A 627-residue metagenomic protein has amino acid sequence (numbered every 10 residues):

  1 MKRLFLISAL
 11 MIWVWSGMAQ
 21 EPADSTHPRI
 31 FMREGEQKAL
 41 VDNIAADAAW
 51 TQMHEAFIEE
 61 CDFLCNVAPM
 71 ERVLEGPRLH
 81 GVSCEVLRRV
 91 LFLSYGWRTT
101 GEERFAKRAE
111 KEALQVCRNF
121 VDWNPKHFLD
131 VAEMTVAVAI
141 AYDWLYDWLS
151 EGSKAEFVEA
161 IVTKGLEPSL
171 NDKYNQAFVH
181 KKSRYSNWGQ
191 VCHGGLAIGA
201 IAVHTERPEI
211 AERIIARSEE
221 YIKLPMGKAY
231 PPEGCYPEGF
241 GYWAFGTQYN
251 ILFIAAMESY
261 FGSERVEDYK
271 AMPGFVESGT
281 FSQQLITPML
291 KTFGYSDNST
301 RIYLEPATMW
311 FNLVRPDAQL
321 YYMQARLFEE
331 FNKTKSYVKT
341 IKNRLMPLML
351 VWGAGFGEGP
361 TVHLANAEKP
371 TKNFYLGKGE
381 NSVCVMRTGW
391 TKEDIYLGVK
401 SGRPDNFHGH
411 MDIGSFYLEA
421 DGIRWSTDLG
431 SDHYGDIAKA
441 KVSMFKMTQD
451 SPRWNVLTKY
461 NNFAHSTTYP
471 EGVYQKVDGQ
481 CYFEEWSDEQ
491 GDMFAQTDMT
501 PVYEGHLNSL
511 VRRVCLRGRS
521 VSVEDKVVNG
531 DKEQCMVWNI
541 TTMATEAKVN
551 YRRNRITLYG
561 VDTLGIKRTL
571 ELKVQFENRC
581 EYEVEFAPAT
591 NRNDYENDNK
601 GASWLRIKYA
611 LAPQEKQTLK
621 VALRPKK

Functional and structural regions predicted by a protein language model:
M1-P22: Bacterial Sec-dependent N-terminal signal peptides
Q20, S25, K333, Y337 (+1 more regions): CBM-like, beta-strand-rich accessory domains located in the C-terminal region of large, secreted polysaccharide-active
Q20-E75: Low-complexity, Ser/Thr/Pro/Gly-enriched N-terminal "stalk/linker" regions
H27-D47, L87-E103, L114-W123, M134-S153 (+7 more regions): Well-ordered alpha-helical scaffold segments within catalytic/enzyme domains
R29, M70-V86, R118-A132, K173-Q190 (+4 more regions): Solvent-exposed loop and edge beta-strand segments that line ligand/cofactor-binding and catalytic clefts
F57-P69, K107-N124, E156-V179, R213-E233 (+1 more regions): Long, well-ordered core segments of solenoidal/helical folds
V73-R78, A139-G241, L252, E258 (+3 more regions): Active-site lining segments of carbohydrate-active enzymes
A177, V203, Y242-W425, D488-D492 (+2 more regions): Carbohydrate-active enzyme catalytic cores, enriched for enzymes that act on polyanionic acidic polysaccharides
